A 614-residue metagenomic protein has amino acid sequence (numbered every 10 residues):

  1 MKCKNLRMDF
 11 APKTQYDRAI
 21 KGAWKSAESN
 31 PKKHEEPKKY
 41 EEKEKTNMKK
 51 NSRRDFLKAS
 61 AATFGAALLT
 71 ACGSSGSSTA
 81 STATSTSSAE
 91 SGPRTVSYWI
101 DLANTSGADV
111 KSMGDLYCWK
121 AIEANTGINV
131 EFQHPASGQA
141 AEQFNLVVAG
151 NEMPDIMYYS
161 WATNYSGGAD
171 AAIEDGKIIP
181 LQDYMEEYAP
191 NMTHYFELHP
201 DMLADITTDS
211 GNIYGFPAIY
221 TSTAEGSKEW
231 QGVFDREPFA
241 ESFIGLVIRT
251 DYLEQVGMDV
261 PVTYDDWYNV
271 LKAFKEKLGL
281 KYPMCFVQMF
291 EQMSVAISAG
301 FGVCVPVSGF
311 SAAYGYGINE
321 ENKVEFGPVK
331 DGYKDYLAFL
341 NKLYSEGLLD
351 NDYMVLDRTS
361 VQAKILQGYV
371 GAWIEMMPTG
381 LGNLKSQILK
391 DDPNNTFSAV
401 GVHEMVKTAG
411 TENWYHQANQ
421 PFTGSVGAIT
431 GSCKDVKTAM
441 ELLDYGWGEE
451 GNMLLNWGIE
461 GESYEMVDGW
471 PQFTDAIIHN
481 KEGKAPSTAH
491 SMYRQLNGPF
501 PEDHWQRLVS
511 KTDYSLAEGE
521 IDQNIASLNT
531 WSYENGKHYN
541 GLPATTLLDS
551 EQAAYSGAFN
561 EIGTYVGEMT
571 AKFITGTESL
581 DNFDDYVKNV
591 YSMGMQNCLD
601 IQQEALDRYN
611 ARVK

Functional and structural regions predicted by a protein language model:
K4, P31-K33, K39-K45, K49-S52 (+7 more regions): Conserved N-terminal structural module of periplasmic/extracytoplasmic solute-binding proteins
A169-A171, M289-G317, A338-W505: Extracytoplasmic/periplasmic substrate-binding proteins
Q182-E186, S210-N212, P217-V295, I318-K364 (+5 more regions): Helix-loop-helix "hinge/cap" segment bordering the ligand-binding cleft or interdomain interface
E450-A571, T577: Conserved small-residue motifs centered on glycine
